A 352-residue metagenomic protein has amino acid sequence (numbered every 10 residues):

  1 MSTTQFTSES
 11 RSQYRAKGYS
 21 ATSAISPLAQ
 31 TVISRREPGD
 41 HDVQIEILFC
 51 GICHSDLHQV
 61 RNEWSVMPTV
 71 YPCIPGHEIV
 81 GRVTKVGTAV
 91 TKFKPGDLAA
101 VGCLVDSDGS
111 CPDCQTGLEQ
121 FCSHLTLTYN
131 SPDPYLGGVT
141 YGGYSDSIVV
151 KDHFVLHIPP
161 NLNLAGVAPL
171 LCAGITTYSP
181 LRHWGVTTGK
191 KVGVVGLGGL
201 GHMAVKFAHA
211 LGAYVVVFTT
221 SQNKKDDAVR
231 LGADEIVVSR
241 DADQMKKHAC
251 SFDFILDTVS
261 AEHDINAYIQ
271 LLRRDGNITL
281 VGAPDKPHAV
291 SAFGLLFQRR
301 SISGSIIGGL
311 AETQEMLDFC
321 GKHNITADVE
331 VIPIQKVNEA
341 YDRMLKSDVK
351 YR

Functional and structural regions predicted by a protein language model:
M1-V80, D146-V150, F154-L156: Short N-terminal strand-loop motif that marks the start of NAD(P)H/FAD-dependent oxidoreductase cofactor-binding domains
S2-Y14, L310-R352: C-terminal hydrophobic helical "lid"/dimerization subdomain of Rossmann-like NAD(P)H-dependent oxidoreductases
R36-C50, E63-Q115, Q120, P159-L162: Glycine-rich beta-strand-centered segment in the early N-terminal region that forms part of a ligand/cofactor-binding
P68, S107-V195: NAD(P)H dinucleotide-binding glycine-rich loop of Rossmann-like/cofactor-binding domains, especially the beta1-alpha1
T188-L197, F207-A267: Adenosine-nucleotide cofactor-binding segment
G201-H202: N-terminal Rossmann-fold NAD(P) dinucleotide-binding loop
V259-I334: Glycine-rich phosphate-binding loop and adjacent beta-alpha segment of Rossmann(oid) nucleotide-cofactor-binding
